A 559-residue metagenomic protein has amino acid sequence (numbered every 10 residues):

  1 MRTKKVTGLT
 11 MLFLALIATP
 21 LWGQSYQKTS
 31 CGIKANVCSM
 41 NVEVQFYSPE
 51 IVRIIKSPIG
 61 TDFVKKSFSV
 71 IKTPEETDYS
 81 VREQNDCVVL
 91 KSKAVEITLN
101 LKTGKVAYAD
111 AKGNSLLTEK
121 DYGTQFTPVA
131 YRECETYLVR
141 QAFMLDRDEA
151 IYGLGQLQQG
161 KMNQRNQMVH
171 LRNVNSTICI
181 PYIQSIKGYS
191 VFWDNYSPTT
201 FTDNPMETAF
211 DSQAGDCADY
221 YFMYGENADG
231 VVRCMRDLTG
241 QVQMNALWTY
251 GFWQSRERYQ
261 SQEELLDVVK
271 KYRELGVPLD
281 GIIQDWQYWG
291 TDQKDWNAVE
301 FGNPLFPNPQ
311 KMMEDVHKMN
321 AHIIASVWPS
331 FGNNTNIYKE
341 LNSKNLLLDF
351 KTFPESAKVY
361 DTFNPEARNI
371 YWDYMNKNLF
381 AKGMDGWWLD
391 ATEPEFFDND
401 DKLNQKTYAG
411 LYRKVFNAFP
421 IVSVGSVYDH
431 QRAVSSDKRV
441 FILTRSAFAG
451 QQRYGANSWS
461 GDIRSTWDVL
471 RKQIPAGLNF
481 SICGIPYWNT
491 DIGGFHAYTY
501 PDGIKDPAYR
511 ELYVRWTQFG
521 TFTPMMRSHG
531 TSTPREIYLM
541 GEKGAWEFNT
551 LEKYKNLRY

Functional and structural regions predicted by a protein language model:
M1-S25: Bacterial Sec-dependent N-terminal signal peptides
Y26, S30, Q45-V88, F126-V129: A low-complexity, Ser/Thr/Gly/Pro-enriched, surface-exposed linker/loop concept that marks segments flanking
Y26-S30, A35-S39, Y47, E83 (+3 more regions): Short, surface-exposed loop/turn motifs at beta-strand boundaries within globular domains
C31-V37, I54, D86-K93, V106-A109 (+3 more regions): Generic recognition of long tandem-repeat/solenoid scaffolds
V42-F46, V95-N100, V191: Broad, structure-driven detector of short, well-ordered beta-strand segments within folded domains
A94-T118: Hydrophobic or amphipathic alpha-helical targeting/insertion segments
N114-Y559: Catalytic-domain carbohydrate-binding cleft regions of carbohydrate-active enzymes
